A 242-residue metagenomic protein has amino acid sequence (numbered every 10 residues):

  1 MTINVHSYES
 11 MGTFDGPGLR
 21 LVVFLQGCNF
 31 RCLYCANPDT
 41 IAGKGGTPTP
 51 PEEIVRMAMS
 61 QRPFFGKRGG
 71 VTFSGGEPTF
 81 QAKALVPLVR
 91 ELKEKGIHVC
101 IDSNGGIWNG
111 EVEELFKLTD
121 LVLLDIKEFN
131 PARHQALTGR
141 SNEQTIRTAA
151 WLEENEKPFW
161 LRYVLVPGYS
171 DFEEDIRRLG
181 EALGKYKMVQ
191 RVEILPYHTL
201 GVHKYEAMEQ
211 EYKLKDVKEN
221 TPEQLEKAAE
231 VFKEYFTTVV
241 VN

Functional and structural regions predicted by a protein language model:
M1-P17, P167-N242: Auxiliary Fe-S-binding modules of radical SAM enzymes
S7, T13-T49: Canonical Radical SAM [4Fe-4S] cluster-binding loop centered on the CxxxCxxC motif and its immediate flanking residues
P38-V71: Conserved alpha-helical substructure of the radical SAM core
D39-G43, Q135-S141, E209-V217: Short glycine-enriched, charge-decorated loop/helix-capping segments at active-site entrances that position
P48, G139-N142, E219-P222: Short, conserved loop/turn and helix-capping segments at secondary-structure boundaries that abut family-defining
M59-P63, K67-G70, G75, T79-L200 (+1 more regions): Conserved AdoMet/S-adenosylmethionine-binding subsite of the radical SAM
